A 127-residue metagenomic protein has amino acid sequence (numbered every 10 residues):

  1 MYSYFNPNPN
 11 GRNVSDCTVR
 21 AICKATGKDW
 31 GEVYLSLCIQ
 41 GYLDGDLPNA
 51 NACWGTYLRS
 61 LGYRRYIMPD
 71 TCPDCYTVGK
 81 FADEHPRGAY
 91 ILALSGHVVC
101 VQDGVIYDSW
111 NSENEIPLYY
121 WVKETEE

Functional and structural regions predicted by a protein language model:
M1-L47, N51-G62: Active-site nucleophile-adjacent alpha helix/oxyanion-hole segment immediately C-terminal to the catalytic cysteine
K24-T26, C100, K123-E124: Functionally constrained cores in energy, signaling, and assembly domains
G41-G96, Q102-N111: Conserved active-site-adjacent core of cysteine acyl-enzyme catalytic domains
D108-E127: Noncatalytic regulatory segments and standalone regulatory/sensor domains
